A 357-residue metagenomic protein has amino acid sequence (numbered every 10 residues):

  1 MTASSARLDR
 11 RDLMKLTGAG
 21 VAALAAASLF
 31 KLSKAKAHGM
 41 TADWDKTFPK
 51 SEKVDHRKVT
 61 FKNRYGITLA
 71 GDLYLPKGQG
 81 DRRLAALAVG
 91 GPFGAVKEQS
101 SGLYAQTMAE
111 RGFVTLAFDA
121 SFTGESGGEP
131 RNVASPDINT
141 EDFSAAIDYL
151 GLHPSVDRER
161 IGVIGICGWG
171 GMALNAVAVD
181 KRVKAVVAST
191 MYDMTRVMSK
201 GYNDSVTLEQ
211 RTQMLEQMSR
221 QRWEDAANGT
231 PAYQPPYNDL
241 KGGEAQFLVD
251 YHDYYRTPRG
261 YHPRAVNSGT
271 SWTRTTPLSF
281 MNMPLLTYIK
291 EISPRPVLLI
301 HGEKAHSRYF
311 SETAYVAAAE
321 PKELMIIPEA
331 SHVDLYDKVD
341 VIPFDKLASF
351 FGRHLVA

Functional and structural regions predicted by a protein language model:
M1-D12: N-terminal secretory signal peptides
D12-S33: N-terminal export signals
T41-Q79: N-terminal cap/lid segment of alpha/beta-hydrolase-fold proteins
A109-E125: Conserved alpha/beta-hydrolase
A134-H153: Alpha/beta-hydrolase active-site loop
L174-Y254: Alpha/beta-hydrolase-fold enzymes
Q217-K290, P294, H306: Alpha/beta-hydrolase
L299-H301: Short beta-strand/loop motif that positions the catalytic acidic residue of the alpha/beta-hydrolase fold
